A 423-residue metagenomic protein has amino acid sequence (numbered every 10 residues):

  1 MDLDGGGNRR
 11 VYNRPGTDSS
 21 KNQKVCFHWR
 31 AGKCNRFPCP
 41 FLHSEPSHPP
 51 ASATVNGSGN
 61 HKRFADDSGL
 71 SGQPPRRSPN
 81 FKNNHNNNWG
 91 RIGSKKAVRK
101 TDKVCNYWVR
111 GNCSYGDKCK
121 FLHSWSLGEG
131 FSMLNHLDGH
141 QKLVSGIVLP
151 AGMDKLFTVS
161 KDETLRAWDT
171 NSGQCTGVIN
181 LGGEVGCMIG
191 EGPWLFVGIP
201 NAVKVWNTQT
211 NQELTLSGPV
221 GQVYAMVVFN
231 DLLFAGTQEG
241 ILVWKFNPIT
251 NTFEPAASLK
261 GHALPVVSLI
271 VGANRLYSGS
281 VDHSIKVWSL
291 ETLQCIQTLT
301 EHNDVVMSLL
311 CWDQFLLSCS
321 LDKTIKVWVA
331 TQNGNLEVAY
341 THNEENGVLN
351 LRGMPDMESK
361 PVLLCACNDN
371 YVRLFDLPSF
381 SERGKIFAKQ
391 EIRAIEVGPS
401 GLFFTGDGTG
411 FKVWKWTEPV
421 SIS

Functional and structural regions predicted by a protein language model:
M1-F157, K161-I179, E184-C187, E191-F196 (+7 more regions): Cys/His Zn-binding finger modules involved in RNA regulation
H28, Y107, M133-G139, C175-L181 (+6 more regions): Short C-terminal beta-strands that terminate individual repeats in beta-propeller domains, predominantly WD40 blades
K103, R110, K142-V148, G182-E191 (+5 more regions): Canonical WD40 repeat/beta-propeller blade segments in eukaryotic WD-repeat proteins
Y115-G116, V159-D162, G198-N201, G236-E239 (+4 more regions): Conserved strand-to-loop turn within each blade of WD40 beta-propeller repeats
W125, T170-G173, T208-N211, F246-T250 (+4 more regions): Short loop/turn segments that connect beta-strands within beta-propeller blades
M153-F157, C175-G177, G192-F196, K204 (+11 more regions): Structural hallmark of WD40 beta-propellers
L165-W168, V203-N207, L242-K245, I285-W288 (+4 more regions): WD40-repeat beta-propellers
I392-S423: Blade-level signature of beta-propeller repeat domains, shared across WD40, Kelch, NHL, RCC1 and BNR/Asp-box propellers
